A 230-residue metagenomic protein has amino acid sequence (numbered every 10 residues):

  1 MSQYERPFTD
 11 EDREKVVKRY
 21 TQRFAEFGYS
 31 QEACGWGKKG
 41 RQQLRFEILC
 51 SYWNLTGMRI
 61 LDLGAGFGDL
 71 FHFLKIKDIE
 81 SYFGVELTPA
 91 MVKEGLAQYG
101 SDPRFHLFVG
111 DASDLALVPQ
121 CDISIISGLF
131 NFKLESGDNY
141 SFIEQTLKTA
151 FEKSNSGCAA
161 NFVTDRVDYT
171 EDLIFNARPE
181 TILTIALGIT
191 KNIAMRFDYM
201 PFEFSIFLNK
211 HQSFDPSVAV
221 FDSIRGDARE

Functional and structural regions predicted by a protein language model:
M1-S30: N-terminal, positively charged/glycine-rich alpha-helical extensions of SAM-dependent methyltransferases
G40-T56: Conserved alpha-helix/loop element of class I SAM-dependent methyltransferases that forms part of the SAM/SAH-binding
G57-G66: Conserved class I S-adenosyl-L-methionine
F67-V109, S113-D114: Class I SAM-dependent methyltransferase SAM/SAH-binding core
L117-I123: A short acidic, Gly/Pro-enriched loop at the edge of an enzyme's catalytic core that lines a small-molecule cofactor
I123-G137: A short SAM/SAH-binding and catalytic strip from SAM-dependent methyltransferases
L134-L147: A short, conserved alpha-helix within the catalytic core of class I
S154-F162: Conserved beta-strand signature within the Rossmann-like core of class I S-adenosyl-L-methionine
